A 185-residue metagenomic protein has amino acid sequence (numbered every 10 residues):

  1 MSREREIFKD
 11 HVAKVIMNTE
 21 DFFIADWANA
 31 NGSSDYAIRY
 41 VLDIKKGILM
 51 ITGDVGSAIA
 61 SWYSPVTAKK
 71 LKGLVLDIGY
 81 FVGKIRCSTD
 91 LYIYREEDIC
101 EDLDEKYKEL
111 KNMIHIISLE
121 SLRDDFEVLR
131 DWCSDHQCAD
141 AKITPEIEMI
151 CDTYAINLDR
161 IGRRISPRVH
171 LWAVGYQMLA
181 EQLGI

Functional and structural regions predicted by a protein language model:
M1, R5, D102-Y107, R168-E181: Charged, low-complexity, helix-prone segments enriched in Lys/Glu/Asp/Gln
M1-T52, S57: Short N-terminal edge-element motif at the start of the domain
K9, K14, K45-K46, K69-K72 (+3 more regions): Context-gated lysine
Y36, Y40, Y63, Y80 (+4 more regions): Sequence-level detector for tyrosine residue identity
R39-I85: Aromatic- and glycine-enriched beta-alpha-beta binding-site module
L71-D131: An exposed acidic His-Trp-rich patch
N112-I185: A eukaryote-biased signal for long
